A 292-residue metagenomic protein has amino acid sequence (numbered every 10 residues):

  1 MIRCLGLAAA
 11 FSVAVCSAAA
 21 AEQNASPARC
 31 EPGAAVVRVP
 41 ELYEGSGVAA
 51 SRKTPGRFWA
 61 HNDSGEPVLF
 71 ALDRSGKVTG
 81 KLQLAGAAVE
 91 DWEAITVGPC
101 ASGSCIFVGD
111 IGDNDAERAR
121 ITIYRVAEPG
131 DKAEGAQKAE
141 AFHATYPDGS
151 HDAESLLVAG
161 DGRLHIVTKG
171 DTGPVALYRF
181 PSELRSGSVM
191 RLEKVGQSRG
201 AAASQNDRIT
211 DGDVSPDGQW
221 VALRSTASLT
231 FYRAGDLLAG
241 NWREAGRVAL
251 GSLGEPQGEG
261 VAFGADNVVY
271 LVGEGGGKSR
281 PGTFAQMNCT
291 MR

Functional and structural regions predicted by a protein language model:
M1-C4, V48: Positively charged n-region of N-terminal signal peptides that target proteins for export
G6-V15: Bacterial N-terminal signal peptides
S17-A19: N-terminal regions of proteins, emphasizing targeting and processing segments when present
A21-R292: Sequence/structural signature of beta-propeller domains
